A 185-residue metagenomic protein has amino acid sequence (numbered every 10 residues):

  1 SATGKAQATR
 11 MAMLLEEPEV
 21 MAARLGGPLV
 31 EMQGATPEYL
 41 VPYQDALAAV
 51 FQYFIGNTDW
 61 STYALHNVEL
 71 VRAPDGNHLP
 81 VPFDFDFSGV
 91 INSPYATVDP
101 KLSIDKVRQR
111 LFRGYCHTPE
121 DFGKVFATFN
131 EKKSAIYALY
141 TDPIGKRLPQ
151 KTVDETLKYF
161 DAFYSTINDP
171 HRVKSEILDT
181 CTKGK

Functional and structural regions predicted by a protein language model:
S1-K185: Catalytic-core segments of enzymes that bind and process phosphorylated/nucleotide-bearing substrates
